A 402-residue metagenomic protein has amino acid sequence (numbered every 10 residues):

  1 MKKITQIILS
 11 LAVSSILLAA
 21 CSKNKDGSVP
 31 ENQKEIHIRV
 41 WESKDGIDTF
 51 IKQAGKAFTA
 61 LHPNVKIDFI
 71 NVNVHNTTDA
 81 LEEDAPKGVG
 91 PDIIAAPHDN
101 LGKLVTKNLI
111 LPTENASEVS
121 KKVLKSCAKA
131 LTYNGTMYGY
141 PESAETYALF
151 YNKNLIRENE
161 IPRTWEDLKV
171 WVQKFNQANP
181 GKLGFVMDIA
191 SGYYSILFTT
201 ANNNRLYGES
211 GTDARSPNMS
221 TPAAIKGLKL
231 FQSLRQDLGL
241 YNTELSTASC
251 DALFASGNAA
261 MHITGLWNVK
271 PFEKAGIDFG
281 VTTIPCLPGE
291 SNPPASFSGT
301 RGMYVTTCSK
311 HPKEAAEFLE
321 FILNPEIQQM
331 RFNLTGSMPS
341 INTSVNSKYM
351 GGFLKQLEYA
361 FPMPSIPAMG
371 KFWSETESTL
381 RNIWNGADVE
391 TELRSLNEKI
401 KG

Functional and structural regions predicted by a protein language model:
Q6-L9, C21-L101, T243, I284 (+6 more regions): Conserved N-terminal structural module of periplasmic/extracytoplasmic solute-binding proteins
W41, Q53, T59, K229-H311: Extracytoplasmic/periplasmic substrate-binding proteins
E83-D84, P91-D92, S120-N154, L183-M187 (+2 more regions): A structural signal for short loop-to-beta-strand junctions that line the ligand-binding cleft of periplasmic/secreted
P97-A148, R163-W171, Q177, V281-T282 (+1 more regions): Hinge/lid segment of periplasmic solute-binding proteins
Y138-E142, Y147, K169-S216, A259: Extracytoplasmic/periplasmic solute-binding protein
R157, Q356-G402: Conserved C-terminal helix/tail region of periplasmic/extracytoplasmic solute-binding proteins
V172-F175, D213-T243: Glycine-centered hinge/linker elements that transmit conformational signals in sensory and ligand-binding systems
G265-D278, P285-S378: C-terminal lobe and pocket-closing loops of periplasmic/extracytoplasmic Venus-flytrap solute-binding proteins
